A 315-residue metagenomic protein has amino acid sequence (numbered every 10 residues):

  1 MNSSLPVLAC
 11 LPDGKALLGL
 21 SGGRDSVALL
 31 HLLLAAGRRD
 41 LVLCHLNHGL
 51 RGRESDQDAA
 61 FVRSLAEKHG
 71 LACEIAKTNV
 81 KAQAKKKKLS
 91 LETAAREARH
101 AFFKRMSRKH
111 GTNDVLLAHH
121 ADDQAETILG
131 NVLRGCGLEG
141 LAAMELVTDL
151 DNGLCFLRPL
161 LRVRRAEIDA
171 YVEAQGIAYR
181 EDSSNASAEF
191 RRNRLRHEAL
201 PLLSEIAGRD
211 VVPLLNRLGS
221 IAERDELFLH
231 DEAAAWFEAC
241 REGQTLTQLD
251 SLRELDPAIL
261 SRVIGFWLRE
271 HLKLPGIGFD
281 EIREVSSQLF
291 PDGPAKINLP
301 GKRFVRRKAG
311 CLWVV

Functional and structural regions predicted by a protein language model:
M1-E198: Core alpha/beta nucleotide-donor-binding catalytic domains of modification enzymes
N2-D25, V42-H48, T78-V80, A98 (+4 more regions): AMP-forming adenylation/ATP pyrophosphatase catalytic core
R38, G70, G111, A207-G208 (+1 more regions): Residue-level recognition of short, structured coil/turn motifs that connect secondary structure elements
D182-A186, R209-V212, G276: Short, surface-exposed loop/turn segments at secondary-structure junctions
N185-R191, P213-E223: Internal, active-site/partner-interface "lid" segment
L202-L214: Inter-helical turn/loop segments and adjacent helix faces that build the functional surface of alpha-helical bundle
